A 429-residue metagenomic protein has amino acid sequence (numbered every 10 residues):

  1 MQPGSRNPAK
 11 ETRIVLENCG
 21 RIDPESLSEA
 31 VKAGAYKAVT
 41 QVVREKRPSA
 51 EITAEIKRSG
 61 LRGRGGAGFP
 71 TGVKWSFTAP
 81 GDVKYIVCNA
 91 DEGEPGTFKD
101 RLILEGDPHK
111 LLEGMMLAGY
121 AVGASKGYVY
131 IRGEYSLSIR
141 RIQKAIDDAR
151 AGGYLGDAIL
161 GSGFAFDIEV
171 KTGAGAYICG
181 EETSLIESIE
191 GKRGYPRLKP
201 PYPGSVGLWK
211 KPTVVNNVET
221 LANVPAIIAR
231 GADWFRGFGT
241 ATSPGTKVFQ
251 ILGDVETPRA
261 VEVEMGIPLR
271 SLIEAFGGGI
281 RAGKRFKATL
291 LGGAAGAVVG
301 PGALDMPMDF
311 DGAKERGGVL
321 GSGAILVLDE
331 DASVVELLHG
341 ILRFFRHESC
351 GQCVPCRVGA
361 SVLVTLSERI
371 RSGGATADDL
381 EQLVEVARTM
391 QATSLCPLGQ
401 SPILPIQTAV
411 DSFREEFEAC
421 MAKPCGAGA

Functional and structural regions predicted by a protein language model:
Q2-E55: Cofactor-/ligand-binding subdomain signature composed of acidic, glycine-rich, tryptophan-containing flexible loops
A30-K37, N89-D100, P203-L208, Q250-V255: Gly-rich Lys/Arg/Thr-decorated short loops/hinges at beta-loop-alpha junctions or inter-strand turns that position
A38-E55, D82-K84, A90, K99-L104 (+4 more regions): Ferredoxin-type iron-sulfur electron-transfer modules in oxidoreductases and energy-metabolism complexes
V42-A79, R236-G237, T242, Q250 (+2 more regions): Accessory "access/gating" subregions that flank catalytic or transport cores
K57-F77, E94, A118, G175-E187 (+3 more regions): Conserved phosphate/anionic-ligand binding catalytic regions in large, soluble enzymes, centered on
D107-A121: Histidine-anchored nucleotide/phosphate-binding helix
G114-A118, M265-R281: Short amphipathic, charge-patterned alpha-helical segments
I139-M265, G277: Hydrophobic alpha-helical positions that pack around
